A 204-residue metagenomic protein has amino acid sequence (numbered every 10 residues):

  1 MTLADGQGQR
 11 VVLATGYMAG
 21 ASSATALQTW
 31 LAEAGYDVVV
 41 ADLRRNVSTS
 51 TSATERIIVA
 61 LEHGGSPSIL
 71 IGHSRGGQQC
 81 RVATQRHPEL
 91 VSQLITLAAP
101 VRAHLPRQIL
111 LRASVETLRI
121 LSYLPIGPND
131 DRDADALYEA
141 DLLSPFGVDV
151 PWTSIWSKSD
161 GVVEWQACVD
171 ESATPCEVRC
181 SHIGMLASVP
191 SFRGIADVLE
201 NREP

Functional and structural regions predicted by a protein language model:
M1-G8: Short beta-strand-to-loop junctions in surface cap/lid or active-site-entrance loops
Q9-Y17, S22, A26, W30-R44 (+1 more regions): Serine-dependent carboxylesterase/thioesterase catalytic core of lipase-like alpha/beta-hydrolase/SGNH enzymes
A60-H63, G194-R202: C-terminal alpha-helix
S66, E89, E171-A173, V178 (+1 more regions): Short, well-ordered coil loops that connect the C-terminus of an alpha-helix to the N-terminus of a beta-strand
P100-G194: The alpha/beta-hydrolase serine catalytic core
Q166, R202-E203: A general structural signal marking secondary-structure boundaries and capping sites
